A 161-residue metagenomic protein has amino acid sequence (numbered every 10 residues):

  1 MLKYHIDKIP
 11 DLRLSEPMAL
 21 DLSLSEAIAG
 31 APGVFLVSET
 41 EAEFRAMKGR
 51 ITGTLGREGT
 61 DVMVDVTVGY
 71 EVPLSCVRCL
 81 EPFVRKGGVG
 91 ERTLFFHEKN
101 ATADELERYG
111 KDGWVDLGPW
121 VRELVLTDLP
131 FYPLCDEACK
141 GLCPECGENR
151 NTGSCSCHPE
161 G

Functional and structural regions predicted by a protein language model:
M1-G161: Structured interface patches
